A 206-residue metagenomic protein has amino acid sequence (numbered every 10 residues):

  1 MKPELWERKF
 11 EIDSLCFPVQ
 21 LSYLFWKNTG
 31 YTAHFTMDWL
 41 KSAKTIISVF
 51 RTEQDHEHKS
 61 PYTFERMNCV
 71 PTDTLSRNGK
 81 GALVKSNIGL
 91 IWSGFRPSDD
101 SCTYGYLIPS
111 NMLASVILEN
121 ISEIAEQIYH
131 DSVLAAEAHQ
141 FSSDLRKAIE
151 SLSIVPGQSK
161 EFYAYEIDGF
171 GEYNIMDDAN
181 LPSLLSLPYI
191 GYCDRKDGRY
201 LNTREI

Functional and structural regions predicted by a protein language model:
M1-D73: Aromatic-rich carbohydrate-recognition surfaces in CAZymes
M1-K9, P71-Y106, G169-F170: Acidic/His metal-coordination segments adjacent to aromatic residues that form catalytic metal sites in metalloenzymes
K2-D13, H34-M37, S101-G105, P109 (+2 more regions): Alpha-helix capping and helix-loop boundary segments enriched in small/acidic/polar residues
S14-L21, S42, I46, S110-L113 (+4 more regions): Amphipathic, well-ordered alpha-helical segments in soluble domains
L24, W92-G94, L187: Alpha-helical solenoid repeat architecture
T45, S93, D144-S153, R204: Preference for long, amphipathic alpha-helical scaffolds in soluble/luminal domains and all-alpha bundles
R51-N68, Y104-Y106, L113-G198: Catalytic cores of carbohydrate-active enzymes
R199-I206: Substrate-recognition/cap regions that form aromatic- and gly/pro-loop-enriched pockets for small-molecule ligands
